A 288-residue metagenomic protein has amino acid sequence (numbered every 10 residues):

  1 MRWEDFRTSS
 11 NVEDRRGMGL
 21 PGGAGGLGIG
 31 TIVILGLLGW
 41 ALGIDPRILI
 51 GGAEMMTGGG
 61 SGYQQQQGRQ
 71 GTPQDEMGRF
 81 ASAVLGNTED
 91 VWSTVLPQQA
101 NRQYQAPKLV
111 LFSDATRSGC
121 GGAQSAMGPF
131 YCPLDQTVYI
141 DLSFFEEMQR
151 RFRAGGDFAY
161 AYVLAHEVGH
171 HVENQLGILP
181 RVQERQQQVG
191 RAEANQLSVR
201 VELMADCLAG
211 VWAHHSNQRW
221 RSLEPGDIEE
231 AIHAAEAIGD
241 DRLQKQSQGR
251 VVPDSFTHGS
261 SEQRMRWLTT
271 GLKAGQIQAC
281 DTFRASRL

Functional and structural regions predicted by a protein language model:
F6-G17, A24, G28-T257, M265-L288: A Zn2+-metalloprotease active-site environment signal
